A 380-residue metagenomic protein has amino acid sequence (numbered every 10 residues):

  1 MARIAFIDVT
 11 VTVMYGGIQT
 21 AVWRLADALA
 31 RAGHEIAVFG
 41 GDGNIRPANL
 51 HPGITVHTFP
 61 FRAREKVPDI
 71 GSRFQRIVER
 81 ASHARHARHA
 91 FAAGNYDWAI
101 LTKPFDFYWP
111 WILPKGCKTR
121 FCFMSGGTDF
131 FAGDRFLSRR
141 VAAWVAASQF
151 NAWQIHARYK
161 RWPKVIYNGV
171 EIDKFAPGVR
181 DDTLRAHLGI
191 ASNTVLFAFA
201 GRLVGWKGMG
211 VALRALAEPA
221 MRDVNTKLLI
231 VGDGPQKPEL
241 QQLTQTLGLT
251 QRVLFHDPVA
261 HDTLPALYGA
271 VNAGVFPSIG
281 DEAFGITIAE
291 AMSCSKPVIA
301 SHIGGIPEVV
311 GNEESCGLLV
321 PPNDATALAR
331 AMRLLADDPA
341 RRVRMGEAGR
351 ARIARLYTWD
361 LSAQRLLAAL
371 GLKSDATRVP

Functional and structural regions predicted by a protein language model:
I7-V13, A28-Q75: N-terminal strand-loop element at the rim of the active site of nucleotide-sugar-dependent glycosyltransferases
F150, G169: Carbohydrate-associated surface elements
A176-I190: A short helix/loop element that forms part of the nucleotide-sugar donor recognition site in Leloir-type
A191-K207, L213-L216: Conserved donor-binding/catalytic core segment of Leloir-type glycosyltransferases
Q241-V259: Nucleotide-activated donor-binding/catalytic signature segment of Leloir-type glycosyltransferases, i.e., the conserved
P258-V259, A266-V271: Short alpha-helical donor nucleotide-sugar binding micro-motif in glycosyltransferases
P297-A300: Short hydrophobic beta-strand element within catalytic cores of glycosyltransferases and related nucleotide-activated
N312-A325, L334-A340: Conserved acidic donor-binding segment of nucleotide-sugar-dependent glycosyltransferases
